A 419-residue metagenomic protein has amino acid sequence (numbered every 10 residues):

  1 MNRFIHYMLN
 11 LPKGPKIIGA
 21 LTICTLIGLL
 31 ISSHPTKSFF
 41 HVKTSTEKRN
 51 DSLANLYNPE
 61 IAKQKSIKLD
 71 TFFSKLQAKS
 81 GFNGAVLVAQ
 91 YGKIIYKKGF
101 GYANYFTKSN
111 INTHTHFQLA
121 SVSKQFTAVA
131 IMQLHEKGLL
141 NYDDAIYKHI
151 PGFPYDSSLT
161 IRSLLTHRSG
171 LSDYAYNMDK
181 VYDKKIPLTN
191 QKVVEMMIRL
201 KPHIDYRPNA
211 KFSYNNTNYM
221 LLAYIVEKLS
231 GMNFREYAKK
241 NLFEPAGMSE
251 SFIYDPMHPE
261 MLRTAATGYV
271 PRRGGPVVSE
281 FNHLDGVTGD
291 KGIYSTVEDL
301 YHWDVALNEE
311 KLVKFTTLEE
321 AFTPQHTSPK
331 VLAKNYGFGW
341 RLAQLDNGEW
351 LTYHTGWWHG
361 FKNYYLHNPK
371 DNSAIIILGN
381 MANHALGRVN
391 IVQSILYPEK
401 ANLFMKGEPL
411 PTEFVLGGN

Functional and structural regions predicted by a protein language model:
N2-K98, E227-S230, K239, E244 (+1 more regions): Catalytic loop of the DD-peptidase/beta-lactamase superfamily, centered on the K-T-G motif and neighboring
Q64, K68-F72, S121, F126 (+12 more regions): Extracytoplasmic/secreted proteins, especially bacterial periplasmic and envelope-associated proteins
K79-A85, F106-S163, D205-N215, T288-K291 (+1 more regions): Short active-site loop at a secondary-structure junction that contains or immediately precedes the catalytic residue(s)
K97-F100, A175-D179, Y254-D255, R388: Short, solvent-exposed loop/turn and secondary-structure capping segments
A103-T113, A385-S394: A short, polar/charged loop-to-alpha-helix boundary motif
Q118-V122, L134-N177, K228-G268: Active-site helix/loop module of the DD-peptidase/beta-lactamase fold, centered on the serine-lysine SxxK catalytic
G152, H167-G170, R199, V305-E309 (+1 more regions): Residues within well-ordered alpha-helical secondary structure of globular protein domains
M178-E260, D285-Y301: Catalytic-site signature segments of enzymes, centered on catalytic residues
